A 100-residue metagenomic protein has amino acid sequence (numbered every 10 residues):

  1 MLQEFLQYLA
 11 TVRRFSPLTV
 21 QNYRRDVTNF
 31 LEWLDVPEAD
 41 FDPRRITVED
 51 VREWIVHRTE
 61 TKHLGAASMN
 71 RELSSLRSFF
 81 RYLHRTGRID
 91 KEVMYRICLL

Functional and structural regions predicted by a protein language model:
Q3-L18, R24, T28-L100: N-terminal core-binding DNA-recognition domain of tyrosine recombinases/integrases
